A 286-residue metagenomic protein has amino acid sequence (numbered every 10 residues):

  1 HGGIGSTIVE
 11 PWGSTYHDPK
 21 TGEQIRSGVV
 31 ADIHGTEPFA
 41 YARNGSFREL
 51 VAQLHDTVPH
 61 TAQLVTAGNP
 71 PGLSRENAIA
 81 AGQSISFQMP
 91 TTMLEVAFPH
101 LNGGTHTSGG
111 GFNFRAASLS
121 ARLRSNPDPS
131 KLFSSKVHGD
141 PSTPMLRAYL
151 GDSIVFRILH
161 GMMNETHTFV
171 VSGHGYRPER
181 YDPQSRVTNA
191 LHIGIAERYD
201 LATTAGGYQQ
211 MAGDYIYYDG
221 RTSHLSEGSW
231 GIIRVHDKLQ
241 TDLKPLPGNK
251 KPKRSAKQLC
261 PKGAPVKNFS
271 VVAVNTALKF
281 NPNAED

Functional and structural regions predicted by a protein language model:
H1-D286: Copper-binding active sites and cupredoxin-like electron-transfer domains, recognizing His/Cys-rich ligand loops
